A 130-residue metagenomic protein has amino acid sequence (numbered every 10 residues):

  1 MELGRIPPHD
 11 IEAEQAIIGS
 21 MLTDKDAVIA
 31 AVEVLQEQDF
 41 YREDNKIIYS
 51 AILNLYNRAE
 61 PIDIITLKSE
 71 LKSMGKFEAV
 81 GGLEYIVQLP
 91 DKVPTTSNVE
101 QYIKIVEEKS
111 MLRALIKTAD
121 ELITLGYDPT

Functional and structural regions predicted by a protein language model:
M1-S110: Noncatalytic partner-interaction/assembly domains of nucleic-acid and motor enzyme complexes, especially the accessory
L115-D120, T124-T130: Non-catalytic interaction/clamp surfaces of large macromolecular machines
